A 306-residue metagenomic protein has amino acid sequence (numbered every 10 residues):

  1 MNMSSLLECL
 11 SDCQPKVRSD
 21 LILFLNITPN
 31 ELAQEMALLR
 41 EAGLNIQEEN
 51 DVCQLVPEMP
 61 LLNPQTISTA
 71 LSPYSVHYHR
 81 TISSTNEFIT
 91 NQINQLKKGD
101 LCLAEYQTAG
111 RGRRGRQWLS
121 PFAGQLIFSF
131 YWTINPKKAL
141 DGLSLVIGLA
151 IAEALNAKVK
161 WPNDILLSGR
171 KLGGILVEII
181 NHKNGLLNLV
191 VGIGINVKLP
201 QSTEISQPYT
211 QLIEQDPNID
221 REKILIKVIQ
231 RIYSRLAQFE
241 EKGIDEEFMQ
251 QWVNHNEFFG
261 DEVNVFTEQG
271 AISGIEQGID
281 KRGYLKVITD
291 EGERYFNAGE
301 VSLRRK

Functional and structural regions predicted by a protein language model:
N2-G148, A152: N-terminal lobe of the biotin/lipoate ligase/transferase fold
S5-L6, D12-C13, S19, L23 (+4 more regions): Catalytic beta-strand/loop module used to bind and position nucleotide/cofactor moieties in cofactor-attachment
